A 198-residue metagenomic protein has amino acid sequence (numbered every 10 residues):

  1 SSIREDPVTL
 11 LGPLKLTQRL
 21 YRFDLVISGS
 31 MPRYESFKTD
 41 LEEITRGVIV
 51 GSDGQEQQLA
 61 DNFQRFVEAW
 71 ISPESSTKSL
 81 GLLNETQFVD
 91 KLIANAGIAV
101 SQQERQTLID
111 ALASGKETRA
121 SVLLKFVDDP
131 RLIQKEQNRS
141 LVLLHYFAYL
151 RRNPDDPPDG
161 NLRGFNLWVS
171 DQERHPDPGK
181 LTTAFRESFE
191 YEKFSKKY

Functional and structural regions predicted by a protein language model:
S1-Y198: Composition-driven recognition of low-complexity segments enriched in small/aliphatic/hydroxylated residues
